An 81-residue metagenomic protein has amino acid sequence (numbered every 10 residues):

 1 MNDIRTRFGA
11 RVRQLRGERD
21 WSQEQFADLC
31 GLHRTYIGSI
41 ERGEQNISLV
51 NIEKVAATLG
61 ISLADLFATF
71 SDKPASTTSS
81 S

Functional and structural regions predicted by a protein language model:
M1-R7, P74-T78: A detector for short, charged/polar N-terminal pre-domain segments
A10-L29: Short basic helix-loop element that most often maps to the first helix and adjoining turn of HTH DNA-binding modules
V12, F26-A27, I37-I40, L66: Conserved hydrophobic/aromatic packing and binding residues within compact polymer-binding modules
V12, Q23, R34, L49-I52: Helix-turn-helix DNA-binding elements, focusing on the entry/boundary residues of the two helices that contact DNA
G31-I47: Recognition helix of helix-turn-helix/homeodomain-like DNA-binding domains that insert into the DNA major groove
R42, I61, D72: Short, conserved catalytic or interaction motifs in soluble domains
V50-D65: DNA major-groove recognition helix of helix-turn-helix/homeodomain DNA-binding modules
A57, F67-S81: Short, charged recognition helix plus adjacent turn of helix-turn-helix-like nucleic-acid-binding domains
